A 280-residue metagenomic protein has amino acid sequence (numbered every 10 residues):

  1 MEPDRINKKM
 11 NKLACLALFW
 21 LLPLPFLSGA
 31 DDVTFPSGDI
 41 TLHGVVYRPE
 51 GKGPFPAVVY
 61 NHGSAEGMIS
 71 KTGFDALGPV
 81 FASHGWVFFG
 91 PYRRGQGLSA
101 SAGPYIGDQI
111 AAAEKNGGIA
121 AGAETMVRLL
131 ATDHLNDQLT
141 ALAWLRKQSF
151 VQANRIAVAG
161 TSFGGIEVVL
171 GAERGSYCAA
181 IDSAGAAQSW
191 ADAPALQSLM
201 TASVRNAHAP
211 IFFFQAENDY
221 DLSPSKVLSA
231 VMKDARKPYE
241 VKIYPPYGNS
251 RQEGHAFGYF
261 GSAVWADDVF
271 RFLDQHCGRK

Functional and structural regions predicted by a protein language model:
S28-K52: N-terminal cap/lid segment of alpha/beta-hydrolase-fold proteins
G53-F55, G63-A100, S189-W190, D221-L222: Short substrate-entry loop that stabilizes the transition state in hydrolases
N61, P91-R93, S183, Y244: Alpha/beta-hydrolase
I106-S149: Alpha/beta-hydrolase active-site loop
F150-T161: Alpha/beta-hydrolase fold nucleophile elbow
G160-G164, V168: Gly/Ala-rich beta-loop-alpha elbow adjacent to hydrolase catalytic centers
A179-I243: The feature captures the conserved acid-bearing segment of alpha/beta-hydrolase catalytic domains
P238-K280: C-terminal catalytic histidine-bearing segment of alpha/beta-hydrolase fold enzymes
